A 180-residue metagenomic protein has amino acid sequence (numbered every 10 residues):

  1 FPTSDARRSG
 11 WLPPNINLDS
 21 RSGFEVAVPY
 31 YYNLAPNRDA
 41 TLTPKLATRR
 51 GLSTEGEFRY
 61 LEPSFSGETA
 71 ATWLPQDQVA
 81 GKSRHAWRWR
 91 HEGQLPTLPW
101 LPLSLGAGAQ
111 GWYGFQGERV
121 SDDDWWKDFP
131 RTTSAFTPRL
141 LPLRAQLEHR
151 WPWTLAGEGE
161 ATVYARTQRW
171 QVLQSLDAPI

Functional and structural regions predicted by a protein language model:
F1-I180: Outer-membrane beta-barrel proteins and related beta-barrel translocases across Gram-negative bacteria
